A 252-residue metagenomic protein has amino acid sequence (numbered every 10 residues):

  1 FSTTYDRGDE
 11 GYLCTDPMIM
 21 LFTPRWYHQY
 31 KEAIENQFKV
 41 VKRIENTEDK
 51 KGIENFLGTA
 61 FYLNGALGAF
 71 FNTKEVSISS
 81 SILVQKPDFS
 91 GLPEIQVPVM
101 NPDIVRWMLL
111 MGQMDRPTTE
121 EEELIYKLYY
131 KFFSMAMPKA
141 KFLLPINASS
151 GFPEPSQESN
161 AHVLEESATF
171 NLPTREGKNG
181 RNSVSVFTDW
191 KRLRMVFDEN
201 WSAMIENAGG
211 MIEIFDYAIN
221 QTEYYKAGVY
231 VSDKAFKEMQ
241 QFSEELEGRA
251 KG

Functional and structural regions predicted by a protein language model:
F1-G252: An interfacial alpha-helical scaffold signature
